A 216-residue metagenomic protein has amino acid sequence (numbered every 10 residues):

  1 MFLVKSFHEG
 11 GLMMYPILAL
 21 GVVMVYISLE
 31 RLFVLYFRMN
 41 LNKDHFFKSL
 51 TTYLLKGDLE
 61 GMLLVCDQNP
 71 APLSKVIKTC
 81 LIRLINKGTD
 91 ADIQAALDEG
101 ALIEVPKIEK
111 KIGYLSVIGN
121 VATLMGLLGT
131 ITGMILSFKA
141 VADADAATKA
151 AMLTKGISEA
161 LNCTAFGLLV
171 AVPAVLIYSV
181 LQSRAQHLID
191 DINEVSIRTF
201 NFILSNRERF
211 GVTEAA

Functional and structural regions predicted by a protein language model:
M1-F46, L181: Hydrophobic membrane-targeting segments
G10-M14, E104, I108-A122, G156 (+1 more regions): Loop-to-transmembrane-helix entry motif
G11, V25, M62, I77 (+3 more regions): Residue-level signature of catalytic and energy-coupling elements of molecular machines, predominantly ATP/GTP-dependent
M14-I27, S116-T123, G129, V170-A174: Alpha-helical transmembrane segments of integral membrane proteins
V34, N162, F166, N201-L204: Charged/polar positions within long, soluble alpha-helices
N40-L128, T132, L136-A146, V180-A216: Predominantly long cytosolic amphipathic alpha-helical stalk/bundle segments
A151-Y178, Q182: Pore-lining and gate-forming transmembrane alpha-helices of multi-pass membrane transport proteins
